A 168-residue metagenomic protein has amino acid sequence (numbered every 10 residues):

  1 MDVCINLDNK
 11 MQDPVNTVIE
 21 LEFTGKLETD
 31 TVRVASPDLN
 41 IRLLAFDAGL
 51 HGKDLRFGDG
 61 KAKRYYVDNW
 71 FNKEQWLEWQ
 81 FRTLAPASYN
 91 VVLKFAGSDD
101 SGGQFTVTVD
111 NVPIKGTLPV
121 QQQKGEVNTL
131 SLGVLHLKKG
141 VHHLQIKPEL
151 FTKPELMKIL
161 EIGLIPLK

Functional and structural regions predicted by a protein language model:
M1-K168: Extracytoplasmic
